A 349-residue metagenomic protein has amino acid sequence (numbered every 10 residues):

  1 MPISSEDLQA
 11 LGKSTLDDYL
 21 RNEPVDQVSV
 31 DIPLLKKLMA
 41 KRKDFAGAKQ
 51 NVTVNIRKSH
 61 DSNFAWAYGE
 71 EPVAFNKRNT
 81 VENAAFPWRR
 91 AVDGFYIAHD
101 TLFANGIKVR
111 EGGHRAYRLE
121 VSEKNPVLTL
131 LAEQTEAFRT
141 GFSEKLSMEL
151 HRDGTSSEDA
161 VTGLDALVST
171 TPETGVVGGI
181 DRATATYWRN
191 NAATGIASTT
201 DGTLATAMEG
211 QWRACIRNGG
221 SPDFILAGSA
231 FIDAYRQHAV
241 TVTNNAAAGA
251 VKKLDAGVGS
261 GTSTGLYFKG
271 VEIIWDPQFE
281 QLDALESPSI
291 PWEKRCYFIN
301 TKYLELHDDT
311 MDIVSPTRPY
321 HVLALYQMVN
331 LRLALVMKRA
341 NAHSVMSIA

Functional and structural regions predicted by a protein language model:
M1-K269, P277-W292, I299-A349: Flexible, glycine/threonine- and acidic-rich loop/arm segments that mediate assembly and lattice contacts in viral
